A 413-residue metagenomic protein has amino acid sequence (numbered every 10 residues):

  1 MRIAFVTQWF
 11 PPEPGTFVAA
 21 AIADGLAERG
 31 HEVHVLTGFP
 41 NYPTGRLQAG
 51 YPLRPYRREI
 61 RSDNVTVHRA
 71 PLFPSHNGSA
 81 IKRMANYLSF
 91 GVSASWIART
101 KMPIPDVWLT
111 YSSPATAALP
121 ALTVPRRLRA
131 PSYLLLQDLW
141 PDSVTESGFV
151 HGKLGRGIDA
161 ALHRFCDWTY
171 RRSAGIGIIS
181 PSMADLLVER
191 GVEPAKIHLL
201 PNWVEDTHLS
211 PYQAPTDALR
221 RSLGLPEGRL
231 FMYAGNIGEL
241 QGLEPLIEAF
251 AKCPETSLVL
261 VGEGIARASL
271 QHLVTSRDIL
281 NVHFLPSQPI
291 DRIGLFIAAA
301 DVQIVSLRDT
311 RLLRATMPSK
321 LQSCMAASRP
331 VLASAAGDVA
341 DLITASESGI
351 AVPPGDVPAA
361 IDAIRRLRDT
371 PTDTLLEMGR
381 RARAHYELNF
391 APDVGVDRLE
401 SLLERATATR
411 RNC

Functional and structural regions predicted by a protein language model:
M1-I60, E248-A251, R411-C413: N-terminal subdomain of nucleotide-sugar transferases
Y51-R57, S210-G224: A short helix/loop element that forms part of the nucleotide-sugar donor recognition site in Leloir-type
R99, T116-L119, T123-R127, R156-I178: Membrane-proximal helix-turn-helix segments that form the acceptor-binding/catalytic region of lipid-linked
S182, W203: Carbohydrate-associated surface elements
G228, R366, D373-N389: A short, well-ordered alpha-helix in the C-terminal region of glycosyltransferases
T256-G262, A268-L295: Nucleotide-activated donor-binding/catalytic signature segment of Leloir-type glycosyltransferases, i.e., the conserved
V302-V305, S323-S334: Short hydrophobic beta-strand element within catalytic cores of glycosyltransferases and related nucleotide-activated
A340-R366: Change "using UDP/GDP/dTDP sugars" to "using nucleotide sugars
